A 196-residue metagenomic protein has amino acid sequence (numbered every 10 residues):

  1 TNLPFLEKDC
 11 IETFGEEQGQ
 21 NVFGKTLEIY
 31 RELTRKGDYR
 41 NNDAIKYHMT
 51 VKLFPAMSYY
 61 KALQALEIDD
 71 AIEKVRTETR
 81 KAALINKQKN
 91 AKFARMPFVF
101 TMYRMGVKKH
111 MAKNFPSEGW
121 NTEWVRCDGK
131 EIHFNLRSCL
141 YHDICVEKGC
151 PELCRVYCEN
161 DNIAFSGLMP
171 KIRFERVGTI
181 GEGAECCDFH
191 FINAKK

Functional and structural regions predicted by a protein language model:
T1-Y60: N-terminal, charged low-complexity regulatory/assembly segments
C10, L63, M111-N114, D161-A164 (+1 more regions): Hydrophobic, Leu/Ile/Phe/Ala-enriched alpha-helical segments that form helix-helix packing faces
K46, P97, E152: Charge-dense, low-complexity intrinsically disordered segments
V51-G149: Amphipathic interaction/junction segments at domain boundaries or subunit interfaces
F54, S58, N160, A184: Short, well-structured alpha-helical interface segments that form or flank functional binding sites
A65-D69, S166-I172, A194-K196: Secondary-structure boundary elements
E123-R176, I180-G181: Short, hydrophobic/π-rich interface segment
G183-A194: C-terminal edge-of-domain segments
